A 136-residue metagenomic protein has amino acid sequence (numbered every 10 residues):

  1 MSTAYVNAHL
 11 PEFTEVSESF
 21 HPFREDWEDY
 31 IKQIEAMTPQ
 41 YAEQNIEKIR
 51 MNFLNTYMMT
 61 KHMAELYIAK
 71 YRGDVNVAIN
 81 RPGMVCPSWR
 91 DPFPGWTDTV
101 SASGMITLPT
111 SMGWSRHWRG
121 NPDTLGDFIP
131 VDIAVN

Functional and structural regions predicted by a protein language model:
M1-M59, K70-F93: Conserved Rossmann-fold NAD(P)-dependent oxidoreductase catalytic core, especially the SDR/UDP-sugar
E43-N52, I79-G83, S88-I133: A conserved pocket-lining segment of Rossmann-fold NAD(P)-dependent short-chain dehydrogenase/reductase
M58-H62, F128: Intrinsic disorder
